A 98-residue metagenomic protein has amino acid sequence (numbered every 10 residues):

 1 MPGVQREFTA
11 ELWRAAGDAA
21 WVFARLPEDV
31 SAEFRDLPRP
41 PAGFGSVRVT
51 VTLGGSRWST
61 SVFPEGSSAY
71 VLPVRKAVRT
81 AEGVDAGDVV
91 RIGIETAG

Functional and structural regions predicted by a protein language model:
M1-A69, A86-V89, G93-E95: Long, compositionally biased stretches
D36-L37, R75-T80: Short alpha-helix capping/helix-loop boundary micro-motifs
L72: Beta-strand/loop nucleic-acid-binding surfaces
G98: Conserved GTPase G-domain substructure that encodes guanine base recognition and part of the catalytic core, centered
